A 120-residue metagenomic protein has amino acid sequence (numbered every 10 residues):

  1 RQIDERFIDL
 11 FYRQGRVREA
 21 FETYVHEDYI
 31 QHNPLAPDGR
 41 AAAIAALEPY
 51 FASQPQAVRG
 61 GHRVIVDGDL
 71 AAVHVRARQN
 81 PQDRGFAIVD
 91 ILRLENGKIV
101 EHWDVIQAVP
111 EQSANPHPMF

Functional and structural regions predicted by a protein language model:
R1-F120: C-terminal and inter-domain tail/linker signature
